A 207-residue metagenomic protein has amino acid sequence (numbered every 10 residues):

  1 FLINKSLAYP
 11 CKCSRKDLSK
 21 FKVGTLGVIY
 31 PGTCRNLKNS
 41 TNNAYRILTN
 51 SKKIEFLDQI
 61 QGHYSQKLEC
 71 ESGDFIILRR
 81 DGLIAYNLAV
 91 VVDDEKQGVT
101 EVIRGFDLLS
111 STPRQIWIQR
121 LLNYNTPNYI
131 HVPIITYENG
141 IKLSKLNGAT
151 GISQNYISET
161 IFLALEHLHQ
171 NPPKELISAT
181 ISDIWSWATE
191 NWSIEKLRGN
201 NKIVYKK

Functional and structural regions predicted by a protein language model:
K5, P10-I157, P172: Active-site cores that bind ATP or allylic diphosphates and position pyrophosphate for catalysis
N39-N42, K52, I141-K207: Non-catalytic terminal extensions that flank enzyme cores
